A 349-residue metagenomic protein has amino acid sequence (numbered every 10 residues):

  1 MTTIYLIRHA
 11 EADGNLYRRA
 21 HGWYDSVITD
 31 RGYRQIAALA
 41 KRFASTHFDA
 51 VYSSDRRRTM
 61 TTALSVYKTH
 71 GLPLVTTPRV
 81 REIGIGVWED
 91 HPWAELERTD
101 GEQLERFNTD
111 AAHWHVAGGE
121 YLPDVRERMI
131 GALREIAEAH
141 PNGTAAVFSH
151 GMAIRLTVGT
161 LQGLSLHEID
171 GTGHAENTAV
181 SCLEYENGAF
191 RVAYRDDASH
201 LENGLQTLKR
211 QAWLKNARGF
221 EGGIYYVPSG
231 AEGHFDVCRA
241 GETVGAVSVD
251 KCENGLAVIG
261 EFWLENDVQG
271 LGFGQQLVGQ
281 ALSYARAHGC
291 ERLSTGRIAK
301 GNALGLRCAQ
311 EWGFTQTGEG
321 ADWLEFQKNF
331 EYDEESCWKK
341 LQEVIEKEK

Functional and structural regions predicted by a protein language model:
Y5-L72, T76: Active-site-proximal alpha-helix that buttresses catalytic centers in soluble enzyme cores
H70-R128, Y194-D196: Phosphate-handling substructures
R79, F262-G270, I298-A299: A short, internal acetyl-CoA/4′-phosphopantetheine-binding micro-motif in the GNAT/acyltransferase core
E89-E95, T160-G230, Y332-E348: Acidic, low-complexity terminal tails and accessory targeting/binding regions of phosphate-metabolizing enzymes
T157, Q275, A299-G318: Conserved active-site alpha-helix within GNAT-family acetyltransferase domains
D236, E242-D250, L256-W263: Conserved beta-strand in the GNAT
L264, G270-S283, E311: Conserved acetyl-CoA-binding loop-helix of GNAT-fold acetyltransferases
A285-R297: Conserved GNAT acetyl-CoA-binding A-motif
